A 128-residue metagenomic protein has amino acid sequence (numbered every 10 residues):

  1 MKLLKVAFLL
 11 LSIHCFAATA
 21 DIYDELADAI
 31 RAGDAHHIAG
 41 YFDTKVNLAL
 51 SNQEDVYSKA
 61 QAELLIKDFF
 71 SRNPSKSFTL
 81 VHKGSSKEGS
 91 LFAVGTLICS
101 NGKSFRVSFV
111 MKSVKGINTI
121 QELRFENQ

Functional and structural regions predicted by a protein language model:
M1-I22: Bacterial Sec-dependent N-terminal signal peptides
D24-D28: Amphipathic alpha-helical repeat scaffolds
R31, D55-K59: Solvent-exposed, acidic/flexible segments
D34-K45: Short, well-ordered alpha-helical segments enriched in acidic and aromatic residues
Y41-D43, E88-S90, S104-R106, N118: Extracytoplasmic
L48-D55: A short gly/proline-enriched turn/hairpin at secondary-structure junctions
L64-K103: Surface-exposed, charged secondary-structure patches
S104-Q128: Short beta-strand edge/turn micro-motifs at domain boundaries
